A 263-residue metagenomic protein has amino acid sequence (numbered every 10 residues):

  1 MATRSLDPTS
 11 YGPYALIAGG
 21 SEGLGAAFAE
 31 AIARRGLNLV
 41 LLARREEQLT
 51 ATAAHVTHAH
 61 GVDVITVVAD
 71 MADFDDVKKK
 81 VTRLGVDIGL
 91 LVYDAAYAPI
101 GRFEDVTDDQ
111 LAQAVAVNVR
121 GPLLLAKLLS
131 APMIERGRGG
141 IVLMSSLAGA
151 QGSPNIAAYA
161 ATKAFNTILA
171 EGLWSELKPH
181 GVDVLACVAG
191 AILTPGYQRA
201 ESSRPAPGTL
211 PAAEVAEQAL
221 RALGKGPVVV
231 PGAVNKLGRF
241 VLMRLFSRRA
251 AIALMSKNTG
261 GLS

Functional and structural regions predicted by a protein language model:
Y14, S21-E22: Conserved glycine-rich cofactor-binding loop
R35-A51: Conserved glycine-rich Rossmann-like NAD(P)H-binding loop of the short-chain dehydrogenase/reductase
R102-V115: Substrate-binding pocket helix/loop in short-chain dehydrogenase/reductase
E104, S153-A157: Active-site loop immediately N-terminal to the catalytic Tyr-X3-Lys motif of short-chain dehydrogenase/reductase
A126, T162: Active-site helix of classical SDR
S146: Residue(s) in the substrate-gating loop at a strand-loop-helix junction that position the organic substrate next
A186, S202-F240: C-terminal helical subdomain
